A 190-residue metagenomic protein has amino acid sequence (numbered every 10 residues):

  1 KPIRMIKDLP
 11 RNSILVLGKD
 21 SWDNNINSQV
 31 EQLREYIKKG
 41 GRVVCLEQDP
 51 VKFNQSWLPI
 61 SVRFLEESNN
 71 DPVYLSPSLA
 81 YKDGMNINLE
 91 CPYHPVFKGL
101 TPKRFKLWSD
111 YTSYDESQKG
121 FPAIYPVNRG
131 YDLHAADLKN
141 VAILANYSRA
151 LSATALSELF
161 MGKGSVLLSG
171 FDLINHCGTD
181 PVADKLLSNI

Functional and structural regions predicted by a protein language model:
K1-R11: A short, well-structured beta->alpha microelement
P2-R4, S28-E31, A150-L156: Alpha-helical scaffolding within the catalytic cores of extracellular/periplasmic polymer-degrading hydrolases
P10-S13, K39-R42, G164: Loop/turn elements at helix/coil->beta-strand transitions in domains of secreted/extracellular proteins
L15-L17, V43-L46, V166-S169: Structural recognition of the beta-strand scaffold that forms the well-ordered cores of secreted hydrolase catalytic
L15-N24, D172-C177: The substrate-binding groove and active-site-proximal loops of carbohydrate-active enzymes, especially glycoside
S21-D115, V182, S188: A glycine-rich, often tryptophan-bearing local segment used as a flexible ligand/cofactor-contacting loop or short
R63-E67, A80, N88, P95-K106 (+1 more regions): Extracellular ligand-binding/catalytic regions of CAZymes and related secreted enzymes and adhesion modules
E116-G130: Short, solvent-exposed recognition patches
